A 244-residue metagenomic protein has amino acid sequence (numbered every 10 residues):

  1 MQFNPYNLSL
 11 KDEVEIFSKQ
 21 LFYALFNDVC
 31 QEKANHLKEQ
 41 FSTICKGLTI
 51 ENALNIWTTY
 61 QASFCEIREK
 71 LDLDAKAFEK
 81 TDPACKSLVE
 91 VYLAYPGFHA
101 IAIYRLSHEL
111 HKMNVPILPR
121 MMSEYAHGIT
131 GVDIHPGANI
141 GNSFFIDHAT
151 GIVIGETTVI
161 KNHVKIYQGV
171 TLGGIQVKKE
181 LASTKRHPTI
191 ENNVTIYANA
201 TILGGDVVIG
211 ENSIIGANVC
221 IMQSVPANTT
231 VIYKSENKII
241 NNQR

Functional and structural regions predicted by a protein language model:
M1-E124: Terminal amphipathic alpha-helical/low-complexity segments used for targeting or macromolecular assembly
H111-V115, H127-G131, F145: Short helix-capping and hinge/turn segments at secondary-structure transitions, especially at repeat and domain
H127, N139, K179: Short acidic loop-to-helix transition motifs that present clustered carboxylates
T130, H135-P136, G141-N142, D147-E156 (+11 more regions): Left-handed beta-helix
K179-K185: Extended hydrophobic/aromatic segments used for targeting, binding, or gating
